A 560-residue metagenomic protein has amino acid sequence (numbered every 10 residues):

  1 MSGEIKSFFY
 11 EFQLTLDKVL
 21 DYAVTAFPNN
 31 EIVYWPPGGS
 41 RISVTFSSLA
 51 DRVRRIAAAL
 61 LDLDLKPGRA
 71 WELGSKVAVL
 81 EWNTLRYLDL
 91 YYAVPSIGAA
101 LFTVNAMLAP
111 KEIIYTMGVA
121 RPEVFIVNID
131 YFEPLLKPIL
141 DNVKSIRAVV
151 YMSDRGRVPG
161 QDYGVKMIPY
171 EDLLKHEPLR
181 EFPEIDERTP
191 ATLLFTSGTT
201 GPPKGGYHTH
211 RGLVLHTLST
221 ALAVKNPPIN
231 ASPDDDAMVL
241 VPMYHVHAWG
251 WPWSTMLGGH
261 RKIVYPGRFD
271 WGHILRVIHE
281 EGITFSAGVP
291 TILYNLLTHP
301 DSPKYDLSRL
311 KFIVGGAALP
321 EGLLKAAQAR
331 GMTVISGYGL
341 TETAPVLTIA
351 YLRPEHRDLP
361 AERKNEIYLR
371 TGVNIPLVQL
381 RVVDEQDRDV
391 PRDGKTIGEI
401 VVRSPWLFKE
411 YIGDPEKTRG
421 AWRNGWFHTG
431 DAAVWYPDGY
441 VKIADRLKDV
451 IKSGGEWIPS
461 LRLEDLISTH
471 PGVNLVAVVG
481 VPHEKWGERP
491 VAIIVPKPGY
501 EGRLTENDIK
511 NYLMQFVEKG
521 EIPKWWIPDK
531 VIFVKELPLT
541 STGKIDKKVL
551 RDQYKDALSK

Functional and structural regions predicted by a protein language model:
P28-E31, M167-I168, K175-F195, P202 (+1 more regions): Conserved pre-ATP/AMP-binding loop-to-beta segment of ANL
S40-S43, A59-K111, V239-L240, W457 (+1 more regions): Conserved AMP-binding/adenylate-forming
S43-S47, A191-L218: Conserved AMP-binding A3 loop
S96-D172, P498-Y500: Structural core segment of the AMP-binding/adenylate-forming
L108, I114-Y115, F125-V127, S286 (+5 more regions): AMP-binding/adenylate-forming catalytic core of the ANL superfamily
M152, E518-K544: AMP-binding/adenylate-forming catalytic domain of the ANL superfamily
I168-E171, L257, E280-G288, L297-E366 (+2 more regions): Gly/Ser/Thr-rich phosphate-binding loop
V214-D236, Y244-T284, H299: Conserved AMP-binding/adenylation subdomain of ANL enzymes
